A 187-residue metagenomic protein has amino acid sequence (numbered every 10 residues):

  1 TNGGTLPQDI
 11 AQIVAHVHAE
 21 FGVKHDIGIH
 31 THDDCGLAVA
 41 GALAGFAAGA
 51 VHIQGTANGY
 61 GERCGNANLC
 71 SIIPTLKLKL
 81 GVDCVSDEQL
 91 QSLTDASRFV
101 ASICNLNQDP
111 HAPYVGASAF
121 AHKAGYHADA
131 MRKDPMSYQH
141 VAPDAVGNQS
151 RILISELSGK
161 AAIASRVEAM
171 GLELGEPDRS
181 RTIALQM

Functional and structural regions predicted by a protein language model:
T1, H25-T31, I53-G55: Hydrophobic faces of well-ordered beta-strands that scaffold small-molecule active sites in alpha/beta enzyme cores
N2-G3, T31-G36, G59-E62: Acidic, glycine-rich active-site loops and adjacent beta-strand->loop/helix elements that engage anionic groups
N2-H18, R63-S71: Active-site-adjacent beta->alpha loops and helix N-cap segments on the catalytic face of soluble alpha/beta enzymes
I10-I29, P74-L80: Alpha-helix-loop-beta-strand connector modules within alpha/beta enzyme cores
C35-A50, A67: Catalytic cores of alpha/beta
G49, I72, V167: Conserved, mostly hydrophobic/aromatic
G61-S86, S97: C-terminal helical cap(s) of enzyme catalytic domains, especially alpha/beta-barrels
L80-M187: A mid-to-C-terminal "edge-of-domain" accessory segment
